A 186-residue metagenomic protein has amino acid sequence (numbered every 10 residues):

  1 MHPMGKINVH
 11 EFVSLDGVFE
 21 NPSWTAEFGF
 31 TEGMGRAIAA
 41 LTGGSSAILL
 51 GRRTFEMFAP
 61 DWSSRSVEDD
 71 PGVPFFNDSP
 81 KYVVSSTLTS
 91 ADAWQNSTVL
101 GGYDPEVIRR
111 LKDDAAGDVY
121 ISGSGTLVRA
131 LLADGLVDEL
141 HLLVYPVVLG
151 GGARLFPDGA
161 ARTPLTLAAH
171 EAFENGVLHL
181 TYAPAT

Functional and structural regions predicted by a protein language model:
M1-T186: Enzymes that bind and transform nitrogen-containing heteroaromatic metabolites
